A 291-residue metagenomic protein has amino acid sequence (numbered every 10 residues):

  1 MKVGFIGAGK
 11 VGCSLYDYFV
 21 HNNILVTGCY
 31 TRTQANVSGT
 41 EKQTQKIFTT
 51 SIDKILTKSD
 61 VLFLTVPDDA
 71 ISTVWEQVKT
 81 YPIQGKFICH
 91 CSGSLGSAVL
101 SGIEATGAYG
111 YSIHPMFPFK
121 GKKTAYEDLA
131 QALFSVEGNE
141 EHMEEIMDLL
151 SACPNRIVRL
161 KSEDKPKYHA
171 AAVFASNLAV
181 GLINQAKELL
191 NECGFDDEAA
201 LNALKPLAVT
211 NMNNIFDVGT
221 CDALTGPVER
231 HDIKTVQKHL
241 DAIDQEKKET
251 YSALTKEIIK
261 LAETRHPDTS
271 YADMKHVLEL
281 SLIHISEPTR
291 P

Functional and structural regions predicted by a protein language model:
M1-K54: NAD(P)+-binding Rossmann beta1-loop-alpha1 motif at the extreme N-terminus of oxidoreductases
T27-T31, I88-C91, F134-E137: Short, hydrophobic beta-strand segments that form beta-sheet elements in well-ordered domains
A35-G39, G96-V99, E141-E144: Short, charged/polar "capping" segments at the starts of alpha-helices and the immediately preceding loops
T40-Q43, G107, T124-D217, D273: Internal alpha-helical scaffold of NAD(P)-dependent oxidoreductase catalytic cores
T44-T124: Rossmann-like NAD(P)(H) cofactor-binding subdomain of soluble oxidoreductases
N213-S270: Interdomain hinge/lid region at the active-site interface of Rossmann-like NAD(P)-dependent oxidoreductases
I283-P291: Conserved small/polar residues in nucleotide/adenosyl-binding loops
